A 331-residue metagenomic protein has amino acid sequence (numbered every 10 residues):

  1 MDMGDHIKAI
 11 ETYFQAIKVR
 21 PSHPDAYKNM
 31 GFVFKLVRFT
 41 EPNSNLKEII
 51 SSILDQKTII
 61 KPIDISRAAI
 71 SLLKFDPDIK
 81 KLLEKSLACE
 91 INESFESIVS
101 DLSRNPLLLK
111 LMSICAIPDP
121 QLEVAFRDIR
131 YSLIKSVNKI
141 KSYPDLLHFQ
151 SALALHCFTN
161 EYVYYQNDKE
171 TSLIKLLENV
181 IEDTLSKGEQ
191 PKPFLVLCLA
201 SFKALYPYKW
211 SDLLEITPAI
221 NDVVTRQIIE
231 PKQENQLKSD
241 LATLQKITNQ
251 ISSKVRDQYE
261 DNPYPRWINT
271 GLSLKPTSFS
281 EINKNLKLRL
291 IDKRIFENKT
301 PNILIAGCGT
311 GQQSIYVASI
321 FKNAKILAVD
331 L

Functional and structural regions predicted by a protein language model:
M1-I303, Q313-I320: Alpha-helical solenoid repeat scaffolds of the TPR/TPR-like class and their adjacent stem/linker regions that mediate
L304-A306, A324: Helical anchoring/docking segments at protein termini
G307-G311: Class I SAM-dependent methyltransferase "Motif I" SAM/SAH-binding loop
K325-D330: Conserved SAM-binding motif I beta-strand of class I
